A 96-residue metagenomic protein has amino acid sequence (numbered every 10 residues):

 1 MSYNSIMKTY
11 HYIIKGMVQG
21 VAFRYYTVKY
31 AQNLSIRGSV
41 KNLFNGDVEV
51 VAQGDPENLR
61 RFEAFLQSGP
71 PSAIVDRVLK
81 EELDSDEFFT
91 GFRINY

Functional and structural regions predicted by a protein language model:
S2-Y96: Intrinsically disordered, low-complexity, mixed-charge
